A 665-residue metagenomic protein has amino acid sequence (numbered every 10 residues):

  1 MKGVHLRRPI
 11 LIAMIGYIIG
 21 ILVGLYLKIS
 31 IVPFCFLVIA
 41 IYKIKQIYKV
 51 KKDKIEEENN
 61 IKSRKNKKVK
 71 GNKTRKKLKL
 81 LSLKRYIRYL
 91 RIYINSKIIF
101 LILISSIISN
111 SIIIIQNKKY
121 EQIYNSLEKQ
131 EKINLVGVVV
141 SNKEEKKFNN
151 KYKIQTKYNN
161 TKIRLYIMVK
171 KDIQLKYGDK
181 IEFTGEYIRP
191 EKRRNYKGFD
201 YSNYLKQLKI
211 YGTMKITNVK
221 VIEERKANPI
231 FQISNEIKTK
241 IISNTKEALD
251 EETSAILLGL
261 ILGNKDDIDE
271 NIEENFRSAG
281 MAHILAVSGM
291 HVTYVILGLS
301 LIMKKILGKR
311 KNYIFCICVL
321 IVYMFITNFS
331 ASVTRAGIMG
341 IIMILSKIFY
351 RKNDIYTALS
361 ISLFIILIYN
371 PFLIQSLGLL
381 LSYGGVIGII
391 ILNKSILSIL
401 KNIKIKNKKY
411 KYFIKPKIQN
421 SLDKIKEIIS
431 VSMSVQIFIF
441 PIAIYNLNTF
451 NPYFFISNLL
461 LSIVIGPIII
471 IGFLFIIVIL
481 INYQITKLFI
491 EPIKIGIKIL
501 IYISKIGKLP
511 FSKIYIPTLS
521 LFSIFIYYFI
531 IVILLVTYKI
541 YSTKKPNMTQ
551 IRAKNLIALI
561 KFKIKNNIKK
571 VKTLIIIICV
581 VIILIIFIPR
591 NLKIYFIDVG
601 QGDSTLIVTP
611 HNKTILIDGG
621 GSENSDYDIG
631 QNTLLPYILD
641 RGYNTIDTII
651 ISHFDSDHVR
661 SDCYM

Functional and structural regions predicted by a protein language model:
K2-G3, D53-E56, I61-Y93, I107-H283 (+3 more regions): Membrane-interface helix/helix-cap signal primarily in integral membrane proteins
G3-L6, I15, I21, Q207-M339 (+5 more regions): Aromatic-rich juxtamembrane segments at the membrane interface
R7-K49, I490-S542: Membrane-embedded alpha-helical segments of integral membrane proteins
R8, I12, G24, E270-F454 (+2 more regions): Hydrophobic alpha-helical transmembrane segments in multi-pass membrane proteins
I107-E131, V571-G602: Hydrophobic alpha-helical transmembrane segments in integral membrane proteins
E223-K226, Q232, S278, K417 (+3 more regions): Membrane-interface amphipathic/re-entrant loop segments adjacent to transmembrane helices in multi-pass membrane
F473, P589-T645: Conserved beta-strand hairpin/beta-sheet module of binuclear metal-dependent hydrolase folds, prominently
I646-D657: Metallo-beta-lactamase
